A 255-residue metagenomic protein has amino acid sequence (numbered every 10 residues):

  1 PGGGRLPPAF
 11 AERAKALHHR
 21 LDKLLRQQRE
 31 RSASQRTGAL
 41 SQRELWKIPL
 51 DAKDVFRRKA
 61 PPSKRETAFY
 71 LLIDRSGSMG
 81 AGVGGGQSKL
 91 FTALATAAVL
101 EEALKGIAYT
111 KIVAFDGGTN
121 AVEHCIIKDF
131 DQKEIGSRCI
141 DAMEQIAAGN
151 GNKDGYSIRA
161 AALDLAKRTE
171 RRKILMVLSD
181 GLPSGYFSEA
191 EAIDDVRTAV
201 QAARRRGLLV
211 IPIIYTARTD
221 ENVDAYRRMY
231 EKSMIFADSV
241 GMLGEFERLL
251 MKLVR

Functional and structural regions predicted by a protein language model:
P1-F69: Acidic/polar low-complexity segments with low predicted structural confidence
G2-K15, D54-F56, G106-Y109, N120 (+3 more regions): Basic/hydrophobic alpha-helical interface regions
R57, P61-E134, I174-V177, I211-R218: Von Willebrand factor
R58-S63, L165-K167, A202: Replace "in large, NTP-powered and nucleic-acid-processing enzymes" with "in large, NTP-powered factors and other
S78-F91, G151-D154, S184-D194: Divalent-cation-coordinating short motifs within acidic/hydroxyl- or histidine-rich contexts, strongest in von
N120-R172, I213-E221, E245: Von Willebrand factor
N152, A162-L163, G181-M229: VWA/integrin I-like adhesion module and closely mimicked acidic/polar interface patches used
R227-R255: C-terminal helix of von Willebrand factor
